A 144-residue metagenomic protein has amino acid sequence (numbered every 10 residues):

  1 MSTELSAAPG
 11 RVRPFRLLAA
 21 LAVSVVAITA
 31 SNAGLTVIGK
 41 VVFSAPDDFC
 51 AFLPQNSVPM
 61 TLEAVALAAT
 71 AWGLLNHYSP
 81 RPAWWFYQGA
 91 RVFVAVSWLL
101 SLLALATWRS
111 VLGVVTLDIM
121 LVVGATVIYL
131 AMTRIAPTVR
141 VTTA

Functional and structural regions predicted by a protein language model:
M1-F15: Short, Lys/Arg-rich, polar N-terminal cytosolic tail immediately upstream of the first transmembrane signal-anchor
R16-T29, V122-A144: Membrane-water interface at the C-terminal end of transmembrane alpha helices
L17, G73, H77-A95: Internal alpha-helical transmembrane segments of multi-pass membrane proteins
T29-A30, V92-L103: Aromatic-anchored segments of alpha-helical transmembrane domains
N32-N56: Membrane-helix boundary elements
L35-F43, W72, N76, P80 (+1 more regions): Membrane-water interface at transmembrane helix exits
M60-Y78: Canonical alpha-helical transmembrane segments
L99-T116: Membrane-helix boundary connector in multi-pass membrane proteins
